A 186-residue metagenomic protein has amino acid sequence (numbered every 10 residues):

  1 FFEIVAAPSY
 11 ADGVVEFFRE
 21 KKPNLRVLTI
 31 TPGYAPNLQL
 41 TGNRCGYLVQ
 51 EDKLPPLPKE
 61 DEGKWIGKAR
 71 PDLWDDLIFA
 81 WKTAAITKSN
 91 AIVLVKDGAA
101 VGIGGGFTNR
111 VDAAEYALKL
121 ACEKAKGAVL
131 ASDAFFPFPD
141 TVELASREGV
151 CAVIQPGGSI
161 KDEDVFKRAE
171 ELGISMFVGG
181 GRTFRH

Functional and structural regions predicted by a protein language model:
F1-H186: ATP-dependent carboxylate/acyl-activation modules
